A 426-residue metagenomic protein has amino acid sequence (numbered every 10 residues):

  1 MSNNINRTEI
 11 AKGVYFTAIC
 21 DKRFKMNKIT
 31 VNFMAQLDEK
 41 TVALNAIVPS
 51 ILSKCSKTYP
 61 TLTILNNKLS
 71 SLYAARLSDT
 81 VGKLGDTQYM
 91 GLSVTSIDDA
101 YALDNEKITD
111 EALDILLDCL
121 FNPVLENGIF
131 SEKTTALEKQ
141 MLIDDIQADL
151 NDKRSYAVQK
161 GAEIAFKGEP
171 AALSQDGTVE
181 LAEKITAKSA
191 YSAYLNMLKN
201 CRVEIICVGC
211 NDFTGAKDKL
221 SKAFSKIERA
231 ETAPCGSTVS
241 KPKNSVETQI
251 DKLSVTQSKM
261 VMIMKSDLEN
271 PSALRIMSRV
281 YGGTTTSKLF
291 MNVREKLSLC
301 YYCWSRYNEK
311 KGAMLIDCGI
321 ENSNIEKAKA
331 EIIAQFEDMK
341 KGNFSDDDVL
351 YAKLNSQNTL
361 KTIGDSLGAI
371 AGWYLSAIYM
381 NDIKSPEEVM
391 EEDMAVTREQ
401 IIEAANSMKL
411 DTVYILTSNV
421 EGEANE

Functional and structural regions predicted by a protein language model:
M1-Y73, T178-L181, Y191-E295, T412-E426: His/Glu-rich zincin catalytic helix
T17-I19, K25-N45, L62-D118, N122 (+6 more regions): M16 family metallopeptidases and their MPP-like homologs
C55-T58, A100-L103, N122-S131: Short, polar/flexible loop-turn hinges at active-site or ligand-entry regions and domain interfaces
V81-L84, A190-K199, W304-N308, I402-N406: Short, flexible, solvent-exposed loop/turn segments with mixed acidic/basic and small polar residues
E132-N196: Compact, aliphatic and Gly/Pro-tolerant "microcore" segments centered on a short helix or tight beta-hairpin and their
D144-A148, S245-K259, Q357-G368: Short, low-order "capping/linker" segments at domain edges
G368, E399-I402, N406, N419-A424: Acyl-CoA-dependent O-acyltransferases
